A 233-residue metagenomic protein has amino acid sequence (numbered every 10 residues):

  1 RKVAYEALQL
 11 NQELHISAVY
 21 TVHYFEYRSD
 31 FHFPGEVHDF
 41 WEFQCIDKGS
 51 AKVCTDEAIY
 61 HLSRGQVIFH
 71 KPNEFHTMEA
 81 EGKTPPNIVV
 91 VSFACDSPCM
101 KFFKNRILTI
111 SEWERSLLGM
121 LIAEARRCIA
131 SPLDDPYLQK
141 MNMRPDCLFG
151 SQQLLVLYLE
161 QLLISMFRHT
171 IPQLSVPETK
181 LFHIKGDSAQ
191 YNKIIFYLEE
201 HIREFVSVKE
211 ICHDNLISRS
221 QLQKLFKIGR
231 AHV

Functional and structural regions predicted by a protein language model:
R1-V67, E74, E81-T84, L118 (+1 more regions): Generic protein-terminus/edge-of-domain signal
E42, V67, T77, I88-S92 (+1 more regions): Short hydrophobic beta-strand segments that form the core of ligand-binding sensory/regulatory domains
G65, Q221-F226: Short hydrophobic/aromatic patch on the recognition helix
N73-K101: Ligand-binding loop in jelly-roll beta-barrel domains
I88, L118, I122-A125, L155-M166: Hydrophobic alpha-helical core bundles mediating ligand binding, dimerization, or RNAP-core interactions
F103-D135: Aromatic/histidine-rich interaction motifs
P132-L133, K140-L157, L163-E200, E204 (+4 more regions): Short, Lys/Arg-enriched, Trp-marked, Pro/Gly-tolerant hinge/linker segments that flank
S218: Helix-turn-helix DNA-binding motif, specifically the short coil turn and the N-cap/start of the second
